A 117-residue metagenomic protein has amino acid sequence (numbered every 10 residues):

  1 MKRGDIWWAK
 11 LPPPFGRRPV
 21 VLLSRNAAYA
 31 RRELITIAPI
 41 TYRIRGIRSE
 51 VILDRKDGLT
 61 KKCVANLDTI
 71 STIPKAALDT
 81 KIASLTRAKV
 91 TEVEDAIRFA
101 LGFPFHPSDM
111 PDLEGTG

Functional and structural regions predicted by a protein language model:
M1-G117: Conserved functional hotspots at enzyme active or ligand-binding sites that engage polyanionic ligands
